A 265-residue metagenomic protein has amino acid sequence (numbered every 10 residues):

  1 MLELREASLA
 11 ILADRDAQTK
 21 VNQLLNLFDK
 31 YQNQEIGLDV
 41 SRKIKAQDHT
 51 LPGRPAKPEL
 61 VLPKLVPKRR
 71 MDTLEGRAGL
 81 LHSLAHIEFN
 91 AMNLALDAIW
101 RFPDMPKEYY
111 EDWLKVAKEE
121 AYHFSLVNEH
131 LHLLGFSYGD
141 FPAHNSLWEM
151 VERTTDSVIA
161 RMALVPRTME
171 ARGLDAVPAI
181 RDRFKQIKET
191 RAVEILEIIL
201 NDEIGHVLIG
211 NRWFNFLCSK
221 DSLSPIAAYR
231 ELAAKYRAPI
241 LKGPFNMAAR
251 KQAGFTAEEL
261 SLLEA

Functional and structural regions predicted by a protein language model:
M1-A265: Non-heme di-metal
